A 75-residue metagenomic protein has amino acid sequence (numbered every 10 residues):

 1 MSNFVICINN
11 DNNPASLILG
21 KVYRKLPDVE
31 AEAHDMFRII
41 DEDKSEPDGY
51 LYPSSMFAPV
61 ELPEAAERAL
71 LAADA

Functional and structural regions predicted by a protein language model:
F4-I6, N10-M56: Basic/aromatic-rich interaction segments and small domains that mediate binding to polyanionic partners
Y52-A75: C-terminal structural segments of small proteins and small subunits
